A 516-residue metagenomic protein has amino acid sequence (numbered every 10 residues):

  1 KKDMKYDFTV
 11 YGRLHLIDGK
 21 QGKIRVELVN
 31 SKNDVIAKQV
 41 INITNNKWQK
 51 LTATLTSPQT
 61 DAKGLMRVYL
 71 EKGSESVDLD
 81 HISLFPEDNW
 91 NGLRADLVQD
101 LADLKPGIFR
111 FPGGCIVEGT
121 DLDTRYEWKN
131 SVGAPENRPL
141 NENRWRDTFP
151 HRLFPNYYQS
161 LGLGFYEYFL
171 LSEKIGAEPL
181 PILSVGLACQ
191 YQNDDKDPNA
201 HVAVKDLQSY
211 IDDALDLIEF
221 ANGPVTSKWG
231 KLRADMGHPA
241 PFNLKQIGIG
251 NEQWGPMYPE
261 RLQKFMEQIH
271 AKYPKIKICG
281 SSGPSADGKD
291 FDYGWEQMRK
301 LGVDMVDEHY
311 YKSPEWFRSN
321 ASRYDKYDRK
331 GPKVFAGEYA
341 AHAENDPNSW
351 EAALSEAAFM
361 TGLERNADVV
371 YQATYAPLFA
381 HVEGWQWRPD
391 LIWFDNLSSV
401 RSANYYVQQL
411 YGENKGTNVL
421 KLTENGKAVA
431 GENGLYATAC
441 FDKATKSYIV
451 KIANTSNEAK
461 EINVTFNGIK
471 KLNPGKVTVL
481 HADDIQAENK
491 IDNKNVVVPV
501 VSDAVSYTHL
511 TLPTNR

Functional and structural regions predicted by a protein language model:
K2-K5, T9-D103: Extended acidic/polar, glycine-enriched regions that form or flank non-catalytic beta-rich accessory modules
Q59, Y69-Y158: An acidic-aromatic substrate-binding cleft motif
V117-L163, Q192-D212, W229, R233-G248: Aromatic- and acidic-residue-enriched carbohydrate-binding clefts of CAZyme catalytic domains
Q190, P332, A336-K415, V419-Y436: Aromatic/acidic polysaccharide-binding cleft in carbohydrate-active enzymes
F220, P224-T226, M236-K245, G250-D346 (+2 more regions): Active-site neighborhood of glycoside hydrolase catalytic domains
G434-K471, V477: Carbohydrate-binding surface patches
K471-Y507: Acidic, Ser/Thr/Pro-rich beta/coil linker or hinge segments at domain junctions
T508-T514: Conserved small/polar residues in nucleotide/adenosyl-binding loops
